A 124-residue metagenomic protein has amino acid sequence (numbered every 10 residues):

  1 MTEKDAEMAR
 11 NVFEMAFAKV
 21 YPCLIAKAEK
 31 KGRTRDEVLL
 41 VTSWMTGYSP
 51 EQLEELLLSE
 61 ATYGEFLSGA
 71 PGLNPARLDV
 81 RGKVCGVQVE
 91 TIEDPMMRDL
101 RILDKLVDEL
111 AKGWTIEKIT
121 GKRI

Functional and structural regions predicted by a protein language model:
T2-I124: A charge-rich, low-complexity, intrinsically flexible signal that marks solvent-exposed coils, linkers, repeats
